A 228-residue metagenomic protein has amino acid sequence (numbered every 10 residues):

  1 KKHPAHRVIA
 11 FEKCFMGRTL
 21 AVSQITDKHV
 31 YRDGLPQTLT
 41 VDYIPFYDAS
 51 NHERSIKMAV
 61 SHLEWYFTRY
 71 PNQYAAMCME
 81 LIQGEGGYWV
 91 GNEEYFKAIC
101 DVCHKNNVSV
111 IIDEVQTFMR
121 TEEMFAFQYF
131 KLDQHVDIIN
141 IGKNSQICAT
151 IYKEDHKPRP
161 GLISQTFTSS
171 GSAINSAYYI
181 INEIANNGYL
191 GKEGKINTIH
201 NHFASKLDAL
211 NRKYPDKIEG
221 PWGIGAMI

Functional and structural regions predicted by a protein language model:
K1-I228: Conserved N-terminal phosphate-binding loop of PLP-dependent enzymes in the Aspartate aminotransferase
